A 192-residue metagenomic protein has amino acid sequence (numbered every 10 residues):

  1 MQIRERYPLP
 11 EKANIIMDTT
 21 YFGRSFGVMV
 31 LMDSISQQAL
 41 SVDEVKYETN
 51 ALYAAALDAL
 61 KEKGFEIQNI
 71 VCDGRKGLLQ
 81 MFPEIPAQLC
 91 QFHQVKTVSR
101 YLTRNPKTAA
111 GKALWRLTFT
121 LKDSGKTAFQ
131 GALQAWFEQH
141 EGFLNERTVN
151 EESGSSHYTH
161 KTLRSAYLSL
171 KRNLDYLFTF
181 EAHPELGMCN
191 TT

Functional and structural regions predicted by a protein language model:
M1-K76, Q80-I85, N173: RNase H-like nuclease fold core
M1-Q2, D33, E62, H93 (+3 more regions): Intrinsic structural disorder
I15, C90, N190-T192: Short conserved micro-motifs on helix faces and helix-strand junctions that flank and scaffold key functional residues
Q38, A55, L78, Q88 (+5 more regions): Residue-level signal for alpha-helical context at structural boundaries
T49-Y53, C90, K122-F129: Intrinsic-disorder/low-complexity, polar/charged segments
F65, C72-K76, R116-T192: Acidic/histidine-rich catalytic cores and adjacent linkers of DNA breakage/strand-transfer/modification proteins
N69-T118: Conserved beta-strand -> loop -> alpha-helix junction used to position metal-binding or nucleic-acid-contacting
